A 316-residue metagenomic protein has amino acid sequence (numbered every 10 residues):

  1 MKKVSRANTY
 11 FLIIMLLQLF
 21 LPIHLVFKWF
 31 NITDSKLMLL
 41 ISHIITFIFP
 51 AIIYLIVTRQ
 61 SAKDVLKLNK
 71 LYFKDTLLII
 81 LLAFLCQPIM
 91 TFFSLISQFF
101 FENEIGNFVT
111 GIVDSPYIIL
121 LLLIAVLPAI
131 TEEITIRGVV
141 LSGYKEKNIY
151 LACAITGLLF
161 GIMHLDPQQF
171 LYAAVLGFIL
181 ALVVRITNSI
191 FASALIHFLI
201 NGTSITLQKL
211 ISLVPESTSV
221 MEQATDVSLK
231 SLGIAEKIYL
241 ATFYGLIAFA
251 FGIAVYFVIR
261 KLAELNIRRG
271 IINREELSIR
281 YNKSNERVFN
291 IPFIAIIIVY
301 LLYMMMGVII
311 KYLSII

Functional and structural regions predicted by a protein language model:
K2, L37-I80, F84, F99-F101 (+1 more regions): Membrane-helix interface linkers and caps
K2-M15, A62-T91, E236-A241, I272-Y300: Interfacial transmembrane-helix boundary/kink motif in multi-pass membrane proteins
M15-L55, F243-L246, I316: Alpha-helical transmembrane segments in multi-pass membrane proteins
I32-S35, M221-F243: Membrane-interface segments at the starts/ends of alpha-helical transmembrane spans
D34-M38, K63-T131, M305-I316: Juxtamembrane helix-loop-helix connectors linking adjacent transmembrane helices in multi-pass membrane enzymes
I44, I80, F84, L122-V126 (+8 more regions): Residue-level signature of the transmembrane alpha-helical core of multi-pass small-molecule transporters
F84, G106-A173: Function-critical hydrophobic alpha-helical transmembrane segments in multi-pass membrane proteins
Q169-L232: Functionally important transmembrane alpha-helices
